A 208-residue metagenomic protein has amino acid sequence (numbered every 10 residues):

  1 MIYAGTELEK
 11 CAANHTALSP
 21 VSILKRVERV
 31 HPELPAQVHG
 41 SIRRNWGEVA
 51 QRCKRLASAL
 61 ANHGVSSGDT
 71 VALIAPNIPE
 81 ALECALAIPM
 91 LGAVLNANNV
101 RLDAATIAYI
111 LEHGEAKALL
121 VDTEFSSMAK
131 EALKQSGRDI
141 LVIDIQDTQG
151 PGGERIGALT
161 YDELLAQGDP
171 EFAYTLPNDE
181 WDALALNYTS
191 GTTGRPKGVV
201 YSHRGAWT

Functional and structural regions predicted by a protein language model:
M1-A17: Flexible, non-catalytic linker and terminal segments flanking ANL/adenylate-forming cores
T16, E33-L86, D103-A108, D162-E163: Conserved AMP-binding/adenylate-forming core of the ANL superfamily
R26-P32: Flexible acidic/glycine-rich loop/turn elements at helix↔coil and beta-strand↔loop transitions within catalytic cores
P32, I143, G157-L159, Q167-Y188 (+1 more regions): Conserved pre-ATP/AMP-binding loop-to-beta segment of ANL
P35, D69, A93, W181-D182: Surface-exposed loop/turn positions
N45-G47, L184-T208: Conserved AMP-binding A3 loop
N62-H63, M90-A166: Structural core segment of the AMP-binding/adenylate-forming
V71, I88, L119, A183 (+1 more regions): Conserved S/T- and glycine-rich ATP-binding loop of Class I adenylate-forming
